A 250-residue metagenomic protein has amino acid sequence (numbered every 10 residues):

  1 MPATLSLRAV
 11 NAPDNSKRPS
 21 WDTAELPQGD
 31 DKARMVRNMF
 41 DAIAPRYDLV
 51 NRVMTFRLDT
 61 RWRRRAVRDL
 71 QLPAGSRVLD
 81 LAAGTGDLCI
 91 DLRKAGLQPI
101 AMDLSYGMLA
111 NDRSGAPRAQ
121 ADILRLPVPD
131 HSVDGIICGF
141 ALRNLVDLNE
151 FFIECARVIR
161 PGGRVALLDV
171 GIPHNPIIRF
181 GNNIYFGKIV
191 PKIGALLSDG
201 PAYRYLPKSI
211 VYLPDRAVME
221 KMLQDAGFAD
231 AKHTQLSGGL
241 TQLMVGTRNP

Functional and structural regions predicted by a protein language model:
P2-N38: N-terminal auxiliary segments of SAM/dcSAM-dependent transferases
R46-L49, F56-A74: Conserved alpha-helix/loop element of class I SAM-dependent methyltransferases that forms part of the SAM/SAH-binding
Y47, I136-I137: Hydrophobic beta-strand segment of the Class I
R77-L126: Class I SAM-dependent methyltransferase SAM/SAH-binding core
L124-G135: A short acidic, Gly/Pro-enriched loop at the edge of an enzyme's catalytic core that lines a small-molecule cofactor
N149-R164: A short glycine-rich, Lys/Arg-flanked "PGG" loop and its adjoining helix->strand segment in the class I
L168-M222, A226, K232: C-terminal alpha-helical "lid/dimerization" subdomain adjacent to the S-adenosyl-L-methionine
E220, A226-A229, Q235-P250: Core SAM-dependent methyltransferase catalytic element
